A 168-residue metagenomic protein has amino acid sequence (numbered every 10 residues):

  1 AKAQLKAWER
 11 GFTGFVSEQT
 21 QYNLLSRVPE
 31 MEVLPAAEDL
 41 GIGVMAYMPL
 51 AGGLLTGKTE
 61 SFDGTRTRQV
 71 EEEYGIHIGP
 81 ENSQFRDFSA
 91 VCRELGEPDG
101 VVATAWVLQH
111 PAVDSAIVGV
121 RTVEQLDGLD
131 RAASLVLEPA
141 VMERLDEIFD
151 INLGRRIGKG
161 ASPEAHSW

Functional and structural regions predicted by a protein language model:
A1-V28, E32: Glycine/proline-rich, positively charged, aromatic-decorated active-site loop/lid region on the catalytic face
A7-G14, L95-G96, V136-E138: Short helix-capping segments at alpha-helix termini
T13-Q19, G41-M45, D114-I117: Structural preference for beta-strand elements that scaffold enzyme active sites
E18, A37, V44-Y47, V102-A103 (+2 more regions): Conserved, mostly hydrophobic/aromatic
Y22-S26, M48-L55, W106, T122: Glycine-rich beta-alpha junction loops
P29-R66, P98: Aromatic-lined glycan-binding groove of carbohydrate-active enzymes
R66-A90, E94-L95, Q109-V113, V123 (+1 more regions): Terminal-tail/helix-coil boundary detector
G100-A103, S115-G119: Conserved active-site loop/cleft motifs that coordinate metal ions or position small ligands
